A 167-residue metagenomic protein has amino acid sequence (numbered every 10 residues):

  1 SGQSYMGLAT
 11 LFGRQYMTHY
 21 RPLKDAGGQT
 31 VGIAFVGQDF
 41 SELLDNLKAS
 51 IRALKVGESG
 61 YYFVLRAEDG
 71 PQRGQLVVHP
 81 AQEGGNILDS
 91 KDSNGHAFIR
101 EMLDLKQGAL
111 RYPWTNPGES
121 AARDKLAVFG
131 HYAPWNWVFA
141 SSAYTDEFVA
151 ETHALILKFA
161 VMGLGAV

Functional and structural regions predicted by a protein language model:
S1-D25, R52-F63, A67-E68, K91-P134: Membrane-proximal, non-catalytic sensory/regulatory domains of signal-transducing membrane proteins
Q3, G28-Q29, P71-Q75: Residue-level signal for well-ordered, solvent-exposed loop/turn and beta-edge residues enriched in charged/polar side
R21, Q29-F40, D124-V149: Short, hydrophobic beta-strand elements of compact beta-sandwich sensory domains
V36-F40, V77-G84: Short beta->alpha transition motifs characteristic of CBS
S41-L47, E83-H96: A short, polar/charged loop-to-alpha-helix boundary motif
E42-A53, T145-G163: Membrane-interface helix-start motif
P71-A81, V128: Amphipathic coiled-coil signal-relay and dimerization helices
